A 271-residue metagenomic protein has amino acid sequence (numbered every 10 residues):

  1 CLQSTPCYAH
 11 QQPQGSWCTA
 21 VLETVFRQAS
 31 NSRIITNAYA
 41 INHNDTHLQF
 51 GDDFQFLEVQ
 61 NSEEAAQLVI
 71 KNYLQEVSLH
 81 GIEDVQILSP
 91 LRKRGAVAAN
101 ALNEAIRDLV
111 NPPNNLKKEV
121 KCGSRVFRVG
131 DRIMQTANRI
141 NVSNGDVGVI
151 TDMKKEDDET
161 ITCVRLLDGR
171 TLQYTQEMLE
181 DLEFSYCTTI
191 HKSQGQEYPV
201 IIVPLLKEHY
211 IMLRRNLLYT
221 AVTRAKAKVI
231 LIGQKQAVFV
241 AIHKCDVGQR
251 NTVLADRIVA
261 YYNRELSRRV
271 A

Functional and structural regions predicted by a protein language model:
C1-I140, T151, Y261: Conserved helicase motor core of P-loop NTPases
E64, A96, N141-V142, R170-Q173 (+1 more regions): Short, surface-exposed beta-strand/loop "edge" segments at domain boundaries and coil↔beta transitions
N138-S143, L179: Short, solvent-exposed secondary-structure boundary motifs
D146-A271: C-terminal accessory regions
